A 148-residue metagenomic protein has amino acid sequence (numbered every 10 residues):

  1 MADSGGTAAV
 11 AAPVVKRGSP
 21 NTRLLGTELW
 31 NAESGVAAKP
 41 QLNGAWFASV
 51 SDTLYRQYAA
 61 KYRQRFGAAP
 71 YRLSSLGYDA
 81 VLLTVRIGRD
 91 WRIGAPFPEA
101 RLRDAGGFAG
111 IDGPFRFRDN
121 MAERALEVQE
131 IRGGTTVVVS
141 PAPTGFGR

Functional and structural regions predicted by a protein language model:
G5-Y78, W91-R92, A142: Extracellular/periplasmic periplasmic-binding protein-like sensory domains
F66-V81, V85-V138: Segments of small-molecule ligand-sensing domains
G134-R148: Short, low-complexity, Pro/Ser/Thr/Gly-rich segments in the mature regions of secreted, periplasmic
